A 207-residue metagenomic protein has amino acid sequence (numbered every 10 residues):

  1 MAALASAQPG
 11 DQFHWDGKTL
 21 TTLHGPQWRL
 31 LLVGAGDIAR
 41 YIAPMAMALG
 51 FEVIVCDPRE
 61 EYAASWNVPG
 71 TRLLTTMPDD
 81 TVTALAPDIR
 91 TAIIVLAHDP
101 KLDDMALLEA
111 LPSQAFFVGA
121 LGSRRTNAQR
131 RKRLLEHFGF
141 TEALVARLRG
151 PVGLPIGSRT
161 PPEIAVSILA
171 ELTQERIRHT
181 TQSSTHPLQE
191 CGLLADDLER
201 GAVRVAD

Functional and structural regions predicted by a protein language model:
M1-P58, Y62-L74, D88-T91, T126 (+2 more regions): Segments forming oxygen-rich coordination pockets for charged ligands
Q8, E136-R147: Acidic-glycine-rich active-site phosphate/pyrophosphate-binding loop
M45, M105-A110: A short acidic, amphipathic alpha-helical/loop segment
C56, A92-H98, L108-L134: ADP-ribose/adenylate-binding Rossmann-like module
L73, Q114-L121, E142-A146: Short hydrophobic/aromatic-enriched beta-strand-loop microsegments
D79-I89: Short amphipathic alpha-helix with an adjacent loop that forms part of the alpha/beta core around
P100-D104: Beta-loop-alpha module in the N-terminal Rossmann-like domain of NAD(P)-dependent dehydrogenases, especially those
S123-R124, E142-L169, T173: Active-site capping/gating segments
